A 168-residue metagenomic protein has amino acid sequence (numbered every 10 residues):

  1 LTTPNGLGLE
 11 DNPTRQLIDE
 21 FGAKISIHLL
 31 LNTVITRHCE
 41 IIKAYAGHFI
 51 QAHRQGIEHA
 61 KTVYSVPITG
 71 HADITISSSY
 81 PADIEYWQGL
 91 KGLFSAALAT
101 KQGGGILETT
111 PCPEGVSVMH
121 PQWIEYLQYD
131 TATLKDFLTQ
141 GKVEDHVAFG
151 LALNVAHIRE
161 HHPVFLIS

Functional and structural regions predicted by a protein language model:
L1-H71: Conserved, well-structured core segments that form the ligand-binding/active-site neighborhood of functional domains
P13, W87-G92: Short, glycine/acidic-rich beta->alpha junctions
V34-T36, S79-P81, T110-E114: Histidine- and/or cysteine-centered catalytic micro-motif in compact active-site loops
I41-G47, W87-Q88, V118-Q122: Short acidic, glycine/serine/threonine-rich loops at helix termini
D73-S78, L107: Structural motif
S79-G89: Short, glycine-rich nucleotide/cofactor-binding loops
L90-S168: C-terminal non-catalytic interaction/assembly regions of soluble proteins
